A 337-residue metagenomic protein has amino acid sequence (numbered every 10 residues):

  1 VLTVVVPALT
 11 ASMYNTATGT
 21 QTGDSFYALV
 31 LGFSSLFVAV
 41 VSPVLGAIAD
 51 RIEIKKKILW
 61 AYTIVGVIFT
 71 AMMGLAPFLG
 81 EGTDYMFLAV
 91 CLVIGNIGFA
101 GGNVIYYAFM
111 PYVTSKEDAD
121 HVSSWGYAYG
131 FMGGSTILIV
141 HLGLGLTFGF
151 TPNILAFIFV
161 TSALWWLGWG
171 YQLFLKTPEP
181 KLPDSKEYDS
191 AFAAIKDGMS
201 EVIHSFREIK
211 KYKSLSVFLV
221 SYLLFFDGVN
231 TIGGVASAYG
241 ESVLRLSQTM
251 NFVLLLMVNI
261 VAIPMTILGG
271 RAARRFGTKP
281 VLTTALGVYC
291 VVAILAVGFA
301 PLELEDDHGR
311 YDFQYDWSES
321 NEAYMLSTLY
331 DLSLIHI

Functional and structural regions predicted by a protein language model:
V4-D24, G234-N251: Short amphipathic helix-loop junctions that connect adjacent transmembrane helices in Major Facilitator Superfamily/SLC
Y27-S35, L255-N259: Short hydrophobic/aromatic, small-residue-rich stretches within specific transmembrane helices of secondary active
S35, A39-P43, S135, N259-I263 (+1 more regions): Residue-level signature of mid-helix packing/kink "hotspots" within the transmembrane helices of 12-pass Major
S42-I54, M265-T278: Helix-to-loop junctions at the C-terminal end of transmembrane segments in multipass secondary transporters
R51-T63, R275-V288: Cytoplasmic membrane-interface "Motif A"-like loop-to-helix N-cap segments of 12-TM Major Facilitator Superfamily
I64, A71-A89, G101-T231, L246: Intracellular loop-helix junctions on the cytosolic face of multi-pass helical membrane proteins
I64-G82, V288-E322: C-terminal ends and interior cores of transmembrane alpha-helices in multi-pass membrane transporters/permeases
I335-I337: Conserved small/polar residues in nucleotide/adenosyl-binding loops
